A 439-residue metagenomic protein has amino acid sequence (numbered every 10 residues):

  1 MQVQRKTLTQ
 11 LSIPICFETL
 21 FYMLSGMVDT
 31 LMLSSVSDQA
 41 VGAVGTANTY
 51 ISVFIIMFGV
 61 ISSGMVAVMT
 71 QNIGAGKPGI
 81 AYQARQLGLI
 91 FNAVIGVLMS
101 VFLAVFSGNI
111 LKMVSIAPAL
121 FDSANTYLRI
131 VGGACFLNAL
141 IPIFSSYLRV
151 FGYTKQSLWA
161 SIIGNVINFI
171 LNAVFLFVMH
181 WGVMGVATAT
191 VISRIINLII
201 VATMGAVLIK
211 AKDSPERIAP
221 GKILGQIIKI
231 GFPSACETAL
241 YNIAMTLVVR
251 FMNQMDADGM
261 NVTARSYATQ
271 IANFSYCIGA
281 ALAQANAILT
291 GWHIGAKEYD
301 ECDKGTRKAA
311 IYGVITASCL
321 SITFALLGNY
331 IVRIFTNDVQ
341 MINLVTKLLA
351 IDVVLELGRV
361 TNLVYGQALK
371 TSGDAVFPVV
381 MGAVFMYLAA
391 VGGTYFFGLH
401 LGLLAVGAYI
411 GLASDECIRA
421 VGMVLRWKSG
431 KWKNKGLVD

Functional and structural regions predicted by a protein language model:
M1-I15, M69-F136, V178-F232, T290-L355 (+1 more regions): Short alpha-helical transmembrane segments in multi-pass integral membrane proteins
Q10-D29, I130, G164, S193-N197 (+3 more regions): Transmembrane helical elements of multi-pass membrane transporters/channels
I15, T19, T30-L31, A67 (+14 more regions): Transmembrane alpha-helix boundary and packing residues in multipass membrane permease domains and related
F17, F21, S25, F54-F58 (+14 more regions): Residue-level hotspots within pore-lining transmembrane alpha-helices of multi-pass secondary transporters
L24-G42, L111-P118, V174-W181, A239-Q270 (+4 more regions): Helix-terminus/linker motif at the lipid-water interface of multi-pass membrane proteins
D38-T49, A124, L128, A187 (+3 more regions): Small-residue hotspots at the loop-to-helix junctions and early N-terminal turns of transmembrane alpha-helices
V41-V101, N138-S157, V249, V262-G328 (+1 more regions): Small-residue-rich hydrophobic transmembrane alpha-helices
S62, I130-R149, S157-N168, V186-V201 (+6 more regions): Short runs within selected transmembrane alpha-helices of multi-pass transporters and secretion channels
